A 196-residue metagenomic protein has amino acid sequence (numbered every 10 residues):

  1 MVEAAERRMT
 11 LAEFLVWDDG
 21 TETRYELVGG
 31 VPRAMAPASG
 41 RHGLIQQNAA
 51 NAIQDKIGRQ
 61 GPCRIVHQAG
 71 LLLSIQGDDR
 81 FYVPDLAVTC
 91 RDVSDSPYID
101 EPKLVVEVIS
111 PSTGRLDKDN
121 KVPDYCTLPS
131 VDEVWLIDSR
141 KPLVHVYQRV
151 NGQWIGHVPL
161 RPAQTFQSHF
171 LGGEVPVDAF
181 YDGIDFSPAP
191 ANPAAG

Functional and structural regions predicted by a protein language model:
M1-G196: Gly/Pro/Ser/Thr-rich low-complexity, intrinsically disordered segments predominantly at protein N-termini
